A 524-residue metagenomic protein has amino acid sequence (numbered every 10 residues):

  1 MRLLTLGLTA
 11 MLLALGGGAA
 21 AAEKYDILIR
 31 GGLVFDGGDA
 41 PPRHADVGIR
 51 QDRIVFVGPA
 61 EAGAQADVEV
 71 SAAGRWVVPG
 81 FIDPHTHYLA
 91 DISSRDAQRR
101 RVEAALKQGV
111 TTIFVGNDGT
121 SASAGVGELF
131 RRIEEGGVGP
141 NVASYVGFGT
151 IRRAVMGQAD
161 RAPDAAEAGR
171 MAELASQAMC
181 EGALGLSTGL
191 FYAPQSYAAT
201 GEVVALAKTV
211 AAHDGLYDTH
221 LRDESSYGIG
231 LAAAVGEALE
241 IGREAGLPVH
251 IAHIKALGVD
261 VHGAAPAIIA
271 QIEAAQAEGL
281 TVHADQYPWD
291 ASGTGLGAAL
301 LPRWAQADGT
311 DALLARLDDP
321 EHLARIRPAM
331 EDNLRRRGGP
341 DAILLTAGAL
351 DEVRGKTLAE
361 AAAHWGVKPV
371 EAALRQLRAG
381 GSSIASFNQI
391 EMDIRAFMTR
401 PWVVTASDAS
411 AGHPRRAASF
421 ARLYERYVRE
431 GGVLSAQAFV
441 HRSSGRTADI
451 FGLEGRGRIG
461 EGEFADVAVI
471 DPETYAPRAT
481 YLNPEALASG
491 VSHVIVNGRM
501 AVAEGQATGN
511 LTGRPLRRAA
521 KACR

Functional and structural regions predicted by a protein language model:
T5-G16: Bacterial N-terminal signal peptides
A22-L28, V34-G80: Histidine-rich, glycine-flanked metal-binding segment
G32, A312-D319, R325, R395-W402 (+3 more regions): C-terminal cap of metal-dependent C-N hydrolases
G32, V47, D52, G74 (+13 more regions): Divalent metal-coordination and catalytic microenvironments
V34-D46, I384-I394, S435-V440, A448-E485: Acidic, glycine-enriched loop/beta-strand segments at the rims of small-molecule binding/catalytic pockets
S71-V77, F81-T188, H213-L216, L280-V282: Divalent-metal coordination cores built from histidine and acidic residues
Y145-V146, A154, Q158-A165, M171-A193 (+3 more regions): Active-site neighborhoods of metal-dependent hydrolases
Q177, A183-G236: Divalent metal-binding pocket/active-site signature
